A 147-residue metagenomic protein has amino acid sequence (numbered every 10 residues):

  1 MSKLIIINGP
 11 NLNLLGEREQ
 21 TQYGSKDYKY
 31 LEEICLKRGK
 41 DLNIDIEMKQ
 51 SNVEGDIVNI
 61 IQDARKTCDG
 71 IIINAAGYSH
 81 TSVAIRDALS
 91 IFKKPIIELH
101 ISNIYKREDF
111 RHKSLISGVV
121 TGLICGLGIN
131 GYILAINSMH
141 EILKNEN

Functional and structural regions predicted by a protein language model:
M1-I5: Extreme N-terminal starter segment of soluble prokaryotic enzymes
P10-L12, A76-S79, S102-I104: Short glycine-rich anion-binding loops that position phosphate/pyrophosphate groups of nucleotides and phosphorylated
L15-K29: Glycine- and acidic-residue-enriched helix-capping/strand-helix junction motifs
D45-G55: Short beta->alpha junction loops
E47-M48, I97, K106-N147: Short, glycine-/small-residue-rich phosphate/pyrophosphate-handling segment
D56-I60: Short acidic active-site motifs
D63, S82-K93: Short Gly/Thr/Asp-enriched flexible loops that form oxyanion-binding sites at enzyme active sites
A64-I71: Short acidic/histidine-rich motifs immediately flanking catalytic phosphotransfer sites in two-component signaling
